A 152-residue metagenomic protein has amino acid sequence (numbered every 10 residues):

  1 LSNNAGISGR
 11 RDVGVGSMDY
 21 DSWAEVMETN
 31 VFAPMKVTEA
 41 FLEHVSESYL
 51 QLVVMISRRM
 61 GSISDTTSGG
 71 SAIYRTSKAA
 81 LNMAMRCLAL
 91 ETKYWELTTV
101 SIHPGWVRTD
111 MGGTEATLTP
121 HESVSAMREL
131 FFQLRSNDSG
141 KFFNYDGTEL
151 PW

Functional and structural regions predicted by a protein language model:
L1-S2: Conserved hydrophobic beta-strands of the Rossmann-like cofactor-binding core in SDR/related NAD(P)H-dependent
I7-M27, M35-K36, S46-K93: Catalytic loop of short-chain dehydrogenase/reductase
T38, M85, V124-M127: Short-chain dehydrogenase/reductase
V54, W95-V100, K141: Rossmann-like NAD(H)/NADP(H) cofactor-binding core
D65, G112-G113: A short local structural element in Rossmann-fold oxidoreductases
S101-I102, G113-W152: C-terminal helical subdomain
P104-D110: Short, flexible catalytic-loop segment of classical short-chain dehydrogenase/reductase
